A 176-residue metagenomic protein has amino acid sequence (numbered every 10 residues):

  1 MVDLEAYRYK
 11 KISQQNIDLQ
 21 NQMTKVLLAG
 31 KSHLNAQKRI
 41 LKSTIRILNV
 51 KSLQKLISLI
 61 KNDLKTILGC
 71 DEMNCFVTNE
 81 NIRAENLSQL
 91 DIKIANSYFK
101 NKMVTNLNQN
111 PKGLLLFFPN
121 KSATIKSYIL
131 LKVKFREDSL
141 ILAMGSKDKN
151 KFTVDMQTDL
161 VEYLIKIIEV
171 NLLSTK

Functional and structural regions predicted by a protein language model:
V2-A6, S146-E162, L172-K176: Regulatory loop-to-helix N-cap segments in sensory/regulatory domains that couple ligand/signal detection
V2-R46: Signal-transmission linkers at sensory-effector interfaces
V50-L90: Helix-loop-beta substructure at the N-terminus of cytosolic sensory domains that couple signal/ligand detection
N81-N106: Allosteric regulatory "coupling" segments in signal-transduction proteins
T105-K126: Signal-transducing coupling segments at domain and membrane junctions
K126-K134: Short hydrophobic beta-strand micro-motif common in sensory/regulatory domains
V133-D148: Sensory-domain boundary capping and coupling elements
